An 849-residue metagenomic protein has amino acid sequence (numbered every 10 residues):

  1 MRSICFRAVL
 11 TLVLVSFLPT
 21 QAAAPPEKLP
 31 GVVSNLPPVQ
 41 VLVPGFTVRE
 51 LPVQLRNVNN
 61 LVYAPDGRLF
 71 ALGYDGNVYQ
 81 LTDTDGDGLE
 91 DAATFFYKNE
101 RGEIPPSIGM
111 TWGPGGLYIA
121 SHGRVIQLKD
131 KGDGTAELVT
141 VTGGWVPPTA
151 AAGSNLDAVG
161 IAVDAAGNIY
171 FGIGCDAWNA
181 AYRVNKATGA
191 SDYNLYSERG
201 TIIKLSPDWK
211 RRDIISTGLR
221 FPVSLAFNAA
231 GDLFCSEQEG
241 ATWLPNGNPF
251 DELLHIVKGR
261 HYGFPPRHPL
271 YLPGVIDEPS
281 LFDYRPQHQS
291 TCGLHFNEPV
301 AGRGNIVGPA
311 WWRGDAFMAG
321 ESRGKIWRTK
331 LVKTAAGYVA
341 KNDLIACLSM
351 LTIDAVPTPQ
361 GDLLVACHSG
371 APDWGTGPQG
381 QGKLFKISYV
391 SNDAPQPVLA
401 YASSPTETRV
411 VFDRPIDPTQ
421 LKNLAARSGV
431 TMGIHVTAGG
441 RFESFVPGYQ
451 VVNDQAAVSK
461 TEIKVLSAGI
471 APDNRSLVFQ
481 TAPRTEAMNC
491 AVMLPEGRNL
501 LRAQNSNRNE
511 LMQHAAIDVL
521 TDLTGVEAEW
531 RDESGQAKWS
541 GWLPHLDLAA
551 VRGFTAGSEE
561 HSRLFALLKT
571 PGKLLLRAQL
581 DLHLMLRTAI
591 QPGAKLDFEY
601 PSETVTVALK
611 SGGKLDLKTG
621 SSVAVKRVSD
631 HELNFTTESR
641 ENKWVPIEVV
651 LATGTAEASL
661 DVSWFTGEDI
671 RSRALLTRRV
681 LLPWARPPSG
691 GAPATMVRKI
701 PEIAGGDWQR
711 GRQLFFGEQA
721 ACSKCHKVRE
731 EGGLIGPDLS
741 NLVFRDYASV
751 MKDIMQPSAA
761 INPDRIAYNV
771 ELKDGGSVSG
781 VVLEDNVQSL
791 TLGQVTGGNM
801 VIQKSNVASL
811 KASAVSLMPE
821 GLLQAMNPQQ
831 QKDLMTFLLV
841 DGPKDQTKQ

Functional and structural regions predicted by a protein language model:
R7-P19: Bacterial N-terminal signal peptides
A23-S404, P418, V728-R729, K804-S805 (+4 more regions): Beta-propeller domains with acidic blade repeats across secreted/periplasmic ectodomains and cytosolic WD/CNH propellers
L69, P483, G776-V778, V782-Q788 (+2 more regions): C-terminal capping alpha-helices of c-type cytochrome domains
K383, Q713-V728, D738-N741, Y747-A759 (+5 more regions): C-type cytochrome heme c attachment motif
N392-Q513: Acidic, low-complexity Ser/Thr/Gly/Pro-rich repeat segments typical of extracellular/periplasmic and surface-exposed
V436-I470, G612-F635, Q803-L810: Solvent-exposed beta-strand/loop surfaces of large extracellular or lumenal domains
N507-G706: Extracellular/secretory pathway-exposed regions associated with glycan biology
P688-F716, G733, S749, K773-G775 (+1 more regions): Electrostatic cytochrome c docking/interface patches
